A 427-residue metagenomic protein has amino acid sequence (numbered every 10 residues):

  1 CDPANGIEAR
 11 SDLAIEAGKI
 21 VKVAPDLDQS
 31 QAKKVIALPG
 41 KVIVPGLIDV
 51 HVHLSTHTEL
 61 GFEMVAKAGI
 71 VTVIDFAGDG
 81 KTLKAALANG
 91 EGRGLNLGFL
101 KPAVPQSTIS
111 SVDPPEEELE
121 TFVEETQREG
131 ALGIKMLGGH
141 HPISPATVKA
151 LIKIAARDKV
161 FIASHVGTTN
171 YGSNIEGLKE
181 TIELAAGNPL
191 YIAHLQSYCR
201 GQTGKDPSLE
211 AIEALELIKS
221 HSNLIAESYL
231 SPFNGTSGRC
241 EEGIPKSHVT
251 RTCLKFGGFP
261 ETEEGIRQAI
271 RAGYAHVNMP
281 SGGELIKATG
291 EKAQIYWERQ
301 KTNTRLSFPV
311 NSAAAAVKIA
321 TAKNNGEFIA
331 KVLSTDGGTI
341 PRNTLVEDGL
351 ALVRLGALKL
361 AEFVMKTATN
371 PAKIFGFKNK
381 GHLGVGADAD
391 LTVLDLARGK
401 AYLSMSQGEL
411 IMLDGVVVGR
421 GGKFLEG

Functional and structural regions predicted by a protein language model:
C1-S11, E16, P25-D26, E63-K67 (+8 more regions): Active-site microenvironment of metallo-dependent hydrolases
D28-K67, V71: Replace "His-x-His-based motif
G46-V52, V73-D75, L97-P102, I134-M136 (+4 more regions): Hydrophobic faces of well-ordered beta-strands that scaffold small-molecule active sites in alpha/beta enzyme cores
L60-H141, K153-V160, S164: Divalent-metal coordination cores built from histidine and acidic residues
L83-A86, F122, L151, T181 (+2 more regions): Aromatic/hydrophobic pocket-lining residues that form π-stacking "cages" and hydrophobic walls in ligand
A85-A88, T108-P114, A146-K149, N174-L178 (+3 more regions): Short acidic, glycine/serine/threonine-rich loops at helix termini
G130-I134, G138-K219, N234: Functional cores that coordinate and move charged inorganic groups
L132, Q196-Y198, G204-A351: Active-site neighborhoods of metal-dependent hydrolases
